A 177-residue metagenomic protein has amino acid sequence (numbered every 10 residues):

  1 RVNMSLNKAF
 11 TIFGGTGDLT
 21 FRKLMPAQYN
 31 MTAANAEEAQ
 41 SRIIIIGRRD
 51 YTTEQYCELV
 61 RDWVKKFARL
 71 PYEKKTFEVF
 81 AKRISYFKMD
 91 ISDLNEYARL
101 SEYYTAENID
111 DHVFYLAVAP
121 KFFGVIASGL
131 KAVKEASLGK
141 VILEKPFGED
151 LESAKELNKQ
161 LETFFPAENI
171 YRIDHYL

Functional and structural regions predicted by a protein language model:
R1-I142, F147-L177: Secretory/organelle targeting and membrane-embedding segments
